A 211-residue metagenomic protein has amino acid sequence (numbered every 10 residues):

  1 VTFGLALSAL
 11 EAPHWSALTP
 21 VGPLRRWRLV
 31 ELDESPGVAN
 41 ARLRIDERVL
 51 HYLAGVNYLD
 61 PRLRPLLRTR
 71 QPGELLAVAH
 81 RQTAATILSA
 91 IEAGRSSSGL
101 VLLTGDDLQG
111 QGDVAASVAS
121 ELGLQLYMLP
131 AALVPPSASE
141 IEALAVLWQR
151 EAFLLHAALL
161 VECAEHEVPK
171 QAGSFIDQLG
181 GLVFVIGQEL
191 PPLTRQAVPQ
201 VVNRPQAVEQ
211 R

Functional and structural regions predicted by a protein language model:
V1-R211: ATP/nucleotide-binding catalytic cores
